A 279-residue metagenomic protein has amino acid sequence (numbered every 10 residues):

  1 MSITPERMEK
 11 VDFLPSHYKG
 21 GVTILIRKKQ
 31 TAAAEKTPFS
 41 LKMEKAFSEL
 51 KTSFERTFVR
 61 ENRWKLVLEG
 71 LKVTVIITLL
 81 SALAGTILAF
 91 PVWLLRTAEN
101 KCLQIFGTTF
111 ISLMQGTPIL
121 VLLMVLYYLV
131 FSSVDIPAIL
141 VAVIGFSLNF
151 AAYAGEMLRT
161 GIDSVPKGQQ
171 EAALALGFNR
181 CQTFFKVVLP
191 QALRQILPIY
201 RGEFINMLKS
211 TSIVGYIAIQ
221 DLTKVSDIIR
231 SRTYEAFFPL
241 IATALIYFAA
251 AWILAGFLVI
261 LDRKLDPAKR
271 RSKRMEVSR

Functional and structural regions predicted by a protein language model:
M1-T31: Acidic, polar ligand-binding/catalytic clefts
A33-R279: Transmembrane alpha-helices and adjacent helix-loop boundaries
